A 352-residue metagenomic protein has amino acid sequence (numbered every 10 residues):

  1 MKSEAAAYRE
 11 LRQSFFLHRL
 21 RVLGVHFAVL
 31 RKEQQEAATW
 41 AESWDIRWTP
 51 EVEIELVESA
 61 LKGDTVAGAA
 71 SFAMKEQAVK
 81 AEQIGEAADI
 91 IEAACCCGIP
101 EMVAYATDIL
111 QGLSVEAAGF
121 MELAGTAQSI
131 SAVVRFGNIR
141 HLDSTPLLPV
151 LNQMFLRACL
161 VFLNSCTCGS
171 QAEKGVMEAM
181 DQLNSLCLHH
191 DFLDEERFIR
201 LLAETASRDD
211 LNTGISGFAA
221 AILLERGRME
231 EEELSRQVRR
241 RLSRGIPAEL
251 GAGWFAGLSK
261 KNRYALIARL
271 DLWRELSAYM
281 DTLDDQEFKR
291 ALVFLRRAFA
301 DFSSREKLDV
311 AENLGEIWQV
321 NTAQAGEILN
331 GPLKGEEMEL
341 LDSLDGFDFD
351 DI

Functional and structural regions predicted by a protein language model:
M1-I352: Extended repeat-based interaction scaffolds and adjacent low-complexity, acidic/S/T/P-biased segments that form broad
